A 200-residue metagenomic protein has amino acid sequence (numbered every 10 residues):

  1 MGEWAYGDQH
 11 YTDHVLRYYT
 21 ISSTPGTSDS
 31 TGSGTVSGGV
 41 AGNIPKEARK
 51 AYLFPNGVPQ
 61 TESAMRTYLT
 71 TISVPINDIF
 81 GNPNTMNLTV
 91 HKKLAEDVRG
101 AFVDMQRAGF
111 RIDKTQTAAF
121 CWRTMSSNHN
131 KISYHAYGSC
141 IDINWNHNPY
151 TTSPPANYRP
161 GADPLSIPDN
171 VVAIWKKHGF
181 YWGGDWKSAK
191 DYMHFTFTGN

Functional and structural regions predicted by a protein language model:
M1-G2, Y19-S23, I76, F102-G109 (+3 more regions): Sec/Tat-exported extracytoplasmic proteins
M1-S33: Non-catalytic cell-wall polysaccharide-engagement segments
M1-Y6, N82-K92, H129-N130, A156-D163: Second-shell loop/turn segments in exported
G2-A5, I79-G81, F110, A119-W122 (+3 more regions): Solvent-exposed loop/turn segments at secondary-structure junctions within structured extracellular/periplasmic domains
Q9-Y19, A95-F102, C140, P168-V172: Extracytoplasmic/secreted envelope proteins and their assembly/folding machinery, especially bacterial periplasmic
R49-T115: Active-site acidic/histidine clusters and adjacent loop/turn architecture that either coordinate catalytic ions
G100-S139, N148-Y150: Active-site-adjacent loop/helix surface patches within enzyme catalytic domains that shape the substrate-binding cleft
N128-N200: Catalytic cores and adjacent binding grooves of peptidoglycan-active enzymes
